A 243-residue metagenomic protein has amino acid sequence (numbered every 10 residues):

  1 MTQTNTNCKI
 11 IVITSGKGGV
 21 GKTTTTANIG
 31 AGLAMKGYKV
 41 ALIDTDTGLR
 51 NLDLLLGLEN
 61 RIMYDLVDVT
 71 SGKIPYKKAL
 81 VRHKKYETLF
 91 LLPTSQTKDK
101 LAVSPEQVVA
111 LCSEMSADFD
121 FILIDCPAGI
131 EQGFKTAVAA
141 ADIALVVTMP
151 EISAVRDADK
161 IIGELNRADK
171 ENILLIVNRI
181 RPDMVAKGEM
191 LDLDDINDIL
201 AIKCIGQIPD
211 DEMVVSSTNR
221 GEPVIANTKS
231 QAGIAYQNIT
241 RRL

Functional and structural regions predicted by a protein language model:
M1-I10, R167, T240-R242: Acidic-aromatic/histidine active-site loop/patch
I10, L91, C204-Q207: Conserved beta-strand scaffold positions in the cores of enzyme catalytic domains, especially in NTP/NDP-utilizing
I10-P75, F121: Walker A/P-loop NTP-binding active-site region of P-loop NTPases, recognizing the glycine-rich GxxxxGKT/S
S15, D44, P93-Q96, C126 (+2 more regions): Flexible glycine-/small-residue-rich
G18, L52, V69, L92 (+4 more regions): Residue-level signature of catalytic and energy-coupling elements of molecular machines, predominantly ATP/GTP-dependent
T45-A117, V215-I225: P-loop/Walker-type NTP enzyme "switch/lid" segment
E106, A110, E114-A117, F121-D210 (+1 more regions): Conserved catalytic-core segment of NTP-binding enzymes
R220-L243: NTP-binding/hydrolysis catalytic cores, primarily Walker-type P-loop NTPases
